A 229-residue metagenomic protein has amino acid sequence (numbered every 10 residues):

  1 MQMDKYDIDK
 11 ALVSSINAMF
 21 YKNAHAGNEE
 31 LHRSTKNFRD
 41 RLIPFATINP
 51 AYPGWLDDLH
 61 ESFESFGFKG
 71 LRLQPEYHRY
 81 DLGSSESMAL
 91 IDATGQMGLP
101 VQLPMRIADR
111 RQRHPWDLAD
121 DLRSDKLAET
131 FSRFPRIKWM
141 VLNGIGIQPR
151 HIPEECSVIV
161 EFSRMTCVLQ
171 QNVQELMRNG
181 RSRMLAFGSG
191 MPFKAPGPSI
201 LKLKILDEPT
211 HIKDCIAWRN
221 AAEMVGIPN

Functional and structural regions predicted by a protein language model:
M1-K10, H60-E61, R181-M184, K194-N229: Mid-to-C-terminal alpha-helical segments outside catalytic/metal-binding sites
Q2, G27-S34, D58-S62, E86-L90 (+3 more regions): A general structural detector for well-ordered alpha-helical segments in enzyme core domains, enriched
M3, L31, T35, S62 (+6 more regions): Conserved, mostly hydrophobic/aromatic
K10, A18, K22-D109: Active-site gating/metal-coordination segments in enzymes
V13, E161, M184-G190, K194: Conserved active-site loop/cleft motifs that coordinate metal ions or position small ligands
A18-Y21, P50-G54, H78, A108-R111 (+3 more regions): Active-site environment of divalent metal-dependent phosphoester hydrolases
K36-R41, S132-I137, C156, G180 (+1 more regions): Short helix-capping segments at alpha-helix termini
K69-G70, G83-A186: Catalytic pocket-lining loop regions of alpha/beta-barrel enzymes, especially the amidohydrolase/enolase/GH5 lineages
